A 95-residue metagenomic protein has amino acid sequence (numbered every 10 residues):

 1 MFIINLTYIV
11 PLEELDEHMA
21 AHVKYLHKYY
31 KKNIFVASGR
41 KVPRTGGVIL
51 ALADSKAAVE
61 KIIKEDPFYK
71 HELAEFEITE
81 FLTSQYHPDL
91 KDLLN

Functional and structural regions predicted by a protein language model:
M1-N95: Conserved, structured core segments of small domains
